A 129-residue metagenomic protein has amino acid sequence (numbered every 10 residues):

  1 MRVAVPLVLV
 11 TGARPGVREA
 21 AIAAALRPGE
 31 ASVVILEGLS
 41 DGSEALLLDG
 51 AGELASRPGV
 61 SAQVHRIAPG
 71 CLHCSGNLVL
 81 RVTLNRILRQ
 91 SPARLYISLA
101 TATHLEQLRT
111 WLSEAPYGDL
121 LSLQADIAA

Functional and structural regions predicted by a protein language model:
M1-A31, I35-E37: Glycine-rich P-loop/Walker A and Walker A-like loops and their local beta1-loop-alpha1 context in P-loop NTPases
M1-V8, L54-V60, Y117-A129: Short, low-complexity, intrinsically disordered N-terminal peptides in bacterial proteins
L9-G12, V34-G38, H65-G70, Y96-L99: Conserved beta-strand segments of the P-loop GTPase G domain that flank and frequently precede/overlap
V17-A25, G52-P58, P92, Q107: Charged, low-complexity, helix/coiled-coil-prone segments
V17-R18, S40-L48, T103-L108: Short, charged/polar "capping" segments at the starts of alpha-helices and the immediately preceding loops
A23-A24, V82-R86, W111-E114: A generic secondary-structure signal
V34, S43, A51-A93: Conserved nucleotide-sensing/catalytic segment adjacent to the nucleotide-binding pocket in NTP-handling enzymes
V79, Q90, Y96-A129: Phosphate/Mg2+-binding loops and adjacent switch elements in nucleotide/diphosphate-handling enzyme cores
